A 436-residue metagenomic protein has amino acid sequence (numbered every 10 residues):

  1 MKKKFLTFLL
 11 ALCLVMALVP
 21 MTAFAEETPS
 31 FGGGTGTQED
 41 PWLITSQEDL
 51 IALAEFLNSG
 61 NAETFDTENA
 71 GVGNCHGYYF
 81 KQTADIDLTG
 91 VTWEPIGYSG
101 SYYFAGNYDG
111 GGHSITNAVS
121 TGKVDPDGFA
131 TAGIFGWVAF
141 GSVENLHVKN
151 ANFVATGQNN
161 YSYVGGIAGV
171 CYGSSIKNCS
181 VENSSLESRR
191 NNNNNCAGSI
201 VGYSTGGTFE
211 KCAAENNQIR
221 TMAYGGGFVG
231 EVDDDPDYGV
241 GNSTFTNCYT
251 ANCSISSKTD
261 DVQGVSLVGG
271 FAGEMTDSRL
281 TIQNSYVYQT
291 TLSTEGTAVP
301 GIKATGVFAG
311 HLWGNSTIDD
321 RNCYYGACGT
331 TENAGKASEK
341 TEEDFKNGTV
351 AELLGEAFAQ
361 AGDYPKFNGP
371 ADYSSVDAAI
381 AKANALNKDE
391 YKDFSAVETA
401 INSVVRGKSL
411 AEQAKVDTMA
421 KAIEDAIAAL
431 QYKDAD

Functional and structural regions predicted by a protein language model:
M1-F5: Positively charged n-region of N-terminal signal peptides that target proteins for export
L6-L14: Sec-dependent N-terminal signal peptides
M16-F24: C-terminal segment of classical bacterial N-terminal signal peptides
F24-A371: Surface-exposed repetitive/solenoidal architectures
P370-D436: Beta-rich interaction/scaffold domains
